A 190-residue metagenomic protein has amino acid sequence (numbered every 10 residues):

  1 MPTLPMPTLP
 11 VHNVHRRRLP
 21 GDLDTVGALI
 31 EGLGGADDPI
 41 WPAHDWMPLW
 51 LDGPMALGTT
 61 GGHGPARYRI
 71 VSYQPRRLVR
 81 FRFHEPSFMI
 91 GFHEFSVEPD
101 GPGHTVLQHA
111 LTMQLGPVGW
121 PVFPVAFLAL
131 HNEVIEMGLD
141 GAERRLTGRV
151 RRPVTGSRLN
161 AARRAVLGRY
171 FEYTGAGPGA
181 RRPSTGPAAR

Functional and structural regions predicted by a protein language model:
M1-L51, V166-R190: Hydrophobic ligand-binding cavity/cleft-lining segments
H12-V14, H63-Y68, M89-E94: Short, surface-exposed coil-to-beta transition loops
P20-D24, V71-R76, S96-V106: A short, structured loop/turn motif at beta-sheet edges
V26-A36, I70, F81, L107-H109 (+1 more regions): Hydrophobic pocket/interface hotspot
P54-G62, R80-P86: Short beta-strand segments that buttress and anchor functional surface loops
A56-T59, H63, L128-L139, Y170-T185: Low-complexity, charge- and small-residue-enriched intrinsically disordered regions
E85-M137, A142-R144, G148, P153-V154: Beta-strand/loop substructures that line and gate deep hydrophobic ligand-binding cavities in soluble
